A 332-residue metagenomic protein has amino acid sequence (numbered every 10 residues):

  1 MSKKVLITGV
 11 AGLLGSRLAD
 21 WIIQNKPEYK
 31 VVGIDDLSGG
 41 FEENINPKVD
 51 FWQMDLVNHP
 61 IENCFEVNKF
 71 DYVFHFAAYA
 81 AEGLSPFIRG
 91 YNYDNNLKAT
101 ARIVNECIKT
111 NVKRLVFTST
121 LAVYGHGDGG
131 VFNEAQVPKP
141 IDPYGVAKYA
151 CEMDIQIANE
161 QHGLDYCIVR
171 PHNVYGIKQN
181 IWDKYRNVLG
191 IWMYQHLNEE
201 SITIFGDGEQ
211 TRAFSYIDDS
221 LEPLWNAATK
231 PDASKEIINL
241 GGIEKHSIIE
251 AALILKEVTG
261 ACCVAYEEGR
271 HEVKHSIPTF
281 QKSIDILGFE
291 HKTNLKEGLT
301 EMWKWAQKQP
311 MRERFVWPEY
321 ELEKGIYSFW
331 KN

Functional and structural regions predicted by a protein language model:
M1-P171, Y320, I326, W330: N-terminal Rossmann-like NAD(P)+-binding domain of SDR-like oxidoreductases, especially those catalyzing
R17, N25, Y79, I88 (+7 more regions): Generic structural signal for alpha-helix termini and adjacent loop/cap motifs
D55, L197-N332: C-terminal substrate-binding subdomain of Rossmann-fold SDR/epimerase-dehydratase oxidoreductases
V123-Y124, V174-G176, S220: Conserved sequence/active-site signature of Rossmann-fold short-chain dehydrogenase/reductase
H126-D128, I177-N180: Short beta-loop-alpha junction of Rossmann-like oxidoreductase domains
P140-A147, P171, I181, Y185 (+2 more regions): The catalytic Tyr-centered alpha-helix of NAD(P)H-dependent dehydrogenases
A150, D154, A158, V188 (+3 more regions): Hydrophobic alpha-helix immediately C-terminal to the catalytic Tyr-X-X-X-Lys motif of short-chain
